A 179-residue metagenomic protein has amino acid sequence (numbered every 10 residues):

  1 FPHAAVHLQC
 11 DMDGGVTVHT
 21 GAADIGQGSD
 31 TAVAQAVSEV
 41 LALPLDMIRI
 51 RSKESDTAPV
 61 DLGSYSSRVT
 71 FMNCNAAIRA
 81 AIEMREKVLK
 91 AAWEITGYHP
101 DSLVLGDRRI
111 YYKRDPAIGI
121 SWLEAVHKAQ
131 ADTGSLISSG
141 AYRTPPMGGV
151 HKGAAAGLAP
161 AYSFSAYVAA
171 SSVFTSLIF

Functional and structural regions predicted by a protein language model:
F1-T17, G21-L41, K53-F179: Cofactor-centric catalytic regions
